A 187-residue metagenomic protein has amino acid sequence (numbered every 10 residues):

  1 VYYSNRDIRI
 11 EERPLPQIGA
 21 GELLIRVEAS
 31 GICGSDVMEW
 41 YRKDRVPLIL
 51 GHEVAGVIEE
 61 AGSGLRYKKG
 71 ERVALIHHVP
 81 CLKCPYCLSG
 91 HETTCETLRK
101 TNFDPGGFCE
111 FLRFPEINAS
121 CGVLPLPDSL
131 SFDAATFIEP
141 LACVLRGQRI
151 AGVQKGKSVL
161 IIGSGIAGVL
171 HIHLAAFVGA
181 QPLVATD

Functional and structural regions predicted by a protein language model:
Y3, P14-L15, V46-G51, K100-G106 (+1 more regions): Short Gly/Pro-enriched turn/cap motifs at secondary-structure boundaries
P14-S30, R42-P85, P127-S129: Glycine-rich beta-strand-centered segment in the early N-terminal region that forms part of a ligand/cofactor-binding
A61, P140, G163-V169: Glycine-rich Rossmann-fold phosphate-binding loop(s) that bind the pyrophosphate of adenine dinucleotide cofactors
C81-S158, I162: NAD(P)H dinucleotide-binding glycine-rich loop of Rossmann-like/cofactor-binding domains, especially the beta1-alpha1
C143, A167, A175: Hydrophobic/small residue at the entry helix of a nucleotide-binding pocket
F177-P182: Conserved S-adenosyl-L-methionine
T186-D187: Conserved acidic E/D residue at the C-terminus of a beta-strand in Rossmann-like folds
